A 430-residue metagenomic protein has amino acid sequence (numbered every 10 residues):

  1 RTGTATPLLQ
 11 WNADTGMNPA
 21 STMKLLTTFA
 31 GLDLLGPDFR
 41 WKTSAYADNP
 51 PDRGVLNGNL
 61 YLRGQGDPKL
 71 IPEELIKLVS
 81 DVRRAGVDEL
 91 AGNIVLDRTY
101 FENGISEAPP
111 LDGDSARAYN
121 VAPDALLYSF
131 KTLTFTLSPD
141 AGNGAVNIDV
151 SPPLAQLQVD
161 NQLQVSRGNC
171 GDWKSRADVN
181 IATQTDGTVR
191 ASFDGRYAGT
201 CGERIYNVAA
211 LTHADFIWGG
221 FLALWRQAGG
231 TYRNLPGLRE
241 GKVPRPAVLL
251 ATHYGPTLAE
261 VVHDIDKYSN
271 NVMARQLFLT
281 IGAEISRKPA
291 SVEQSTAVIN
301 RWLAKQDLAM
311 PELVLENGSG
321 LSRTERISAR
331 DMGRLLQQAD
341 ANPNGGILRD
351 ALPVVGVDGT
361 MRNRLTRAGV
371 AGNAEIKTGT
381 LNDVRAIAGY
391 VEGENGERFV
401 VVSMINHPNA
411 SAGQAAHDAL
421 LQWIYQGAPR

Functional and structural regions predicted by a protein language model:
R1-W11: A short, well-structured edge-of-sheet supersecondary motif
A5, K24-G31, I94, L126 (+6 more regions): Residue-level preference for non-acidic, small/hydrophobic
L8-Q10, I71, L238, Y268 (+1 more regions): Small-residue-rich helix-loop
Q10-A30: Short active-site loop at a secondary-structure junction that contains or immediately precedes the catalytic residue(s)
W11-M17, N207-V208, S319-S322: A short glycine/serine-rich beta->alpha loop
S21, A214, E325-S328: Short, conserved glycine- and acidic-residue-centered signature motifs in active-site or ligand-binding loops
L34-M310, A419, Q426-R430: Conserved serine DD-peptidase/penicillin-binding transpeptidase domain and beta-lactam-recognizing active-site
